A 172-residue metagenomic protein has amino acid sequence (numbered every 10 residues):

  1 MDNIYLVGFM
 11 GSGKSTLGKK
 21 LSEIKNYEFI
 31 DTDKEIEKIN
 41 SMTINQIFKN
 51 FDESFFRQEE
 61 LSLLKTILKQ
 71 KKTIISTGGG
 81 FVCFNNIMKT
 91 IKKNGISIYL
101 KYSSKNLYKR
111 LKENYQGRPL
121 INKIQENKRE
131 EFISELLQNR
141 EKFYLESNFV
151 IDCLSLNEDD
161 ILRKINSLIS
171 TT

Functional and structural regions predicted by a protein language model:
L6: Hydrophobic anchor at the beta1->P-loop junction of P-loop NTPases
F9: P-loop (Walker A) phosphate-binding loop of NTP-binding proteins
S12: ATP-binding Walker
S15: Walker A/P-loop
I24, Q138-T172: NTP-dependent small-molecule kinase module
T32-K92, K105, G117: ATP-dependent small-molecule kinase phosphotransfer cores that center on conserved nucleotide phosphate-binding segments
N94-N139: A glycine- and Lys/Arg-enriched "phosphate-lid" helix/loop adjacent to the NTP-binding pocket of small-molecule kinases
